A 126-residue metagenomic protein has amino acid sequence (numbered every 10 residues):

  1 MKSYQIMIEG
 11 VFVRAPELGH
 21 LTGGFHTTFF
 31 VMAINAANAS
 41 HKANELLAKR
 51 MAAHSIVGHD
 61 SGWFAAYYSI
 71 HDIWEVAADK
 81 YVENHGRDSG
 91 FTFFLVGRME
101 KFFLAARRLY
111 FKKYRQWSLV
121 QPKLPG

Functional and structural regions predicted by a protein language model:
M1-H26: Short aromatic-glycine-(Arg/Gly/Cys) micro-motifs in beta-strand/loop hairpins
Y4, F29, Y68: A broad, low-specificity signal marking well-ordered, structured residues that form hydrophobic/aromatic
L21-F25, N44-A48, H85-G90: Short intrinsically disordered coil segments
G23-A36: A short, exposed loop/beta-hairpin motif centered on an aromatic-Gly-Thr core
I34-M51: A short, charged, amphipathic alpha-helix used as a generic interaction element across diverse proteins
H54-G126: Short, mixed-charge low-complexity intrinsically disordered segments
